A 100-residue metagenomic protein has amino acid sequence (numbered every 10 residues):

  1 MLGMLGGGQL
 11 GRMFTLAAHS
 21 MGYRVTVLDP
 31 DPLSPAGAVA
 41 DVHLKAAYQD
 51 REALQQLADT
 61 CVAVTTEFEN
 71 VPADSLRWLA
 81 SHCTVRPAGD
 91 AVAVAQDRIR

Functional and structural regions predicted by a protein language model:
M1-I99: ATP-binding N-terminal substructure of ATP-dependent carboxylate-amine bond-forming enzymes
